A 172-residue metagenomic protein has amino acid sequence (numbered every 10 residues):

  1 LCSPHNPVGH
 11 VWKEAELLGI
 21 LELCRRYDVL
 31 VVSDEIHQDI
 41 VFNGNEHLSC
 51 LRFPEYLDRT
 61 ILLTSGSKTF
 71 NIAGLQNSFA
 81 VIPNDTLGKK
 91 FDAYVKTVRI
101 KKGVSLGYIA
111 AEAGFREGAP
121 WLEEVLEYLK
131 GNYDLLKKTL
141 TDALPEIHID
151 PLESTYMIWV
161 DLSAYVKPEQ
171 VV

Functional and structural regions predicted by a protein language model:
L1-N43: Active-site phosphate-binding strand-loop segment of PLP-dependent enzymes
C2-S3, V32-E35, T64, F79 (+2 more regions): Short beta-strand segments
I20, C50, V171: Aromatic/hydrophobic pocket-lining residues that form π-stacking "cages" and hydrophobic walls in ligand
V29, T60, I147: Short, conserved active-site loop motifs that form the nucleotide-linked donor/cofactor pocket
L51-E55, L140-D142: Short, conserved catalytic or adaptor-binding loops enriched in Gly and charged residues
D58-K130, K138-T139: Conserved core segment of the aminotransferase class I/II
Y108, E112, E127-K137, H148-L162 (+1 more regions): Conserved glycine-rich beta-strand-loop-beta hairpin in the small C-terminal domain of fold type I
